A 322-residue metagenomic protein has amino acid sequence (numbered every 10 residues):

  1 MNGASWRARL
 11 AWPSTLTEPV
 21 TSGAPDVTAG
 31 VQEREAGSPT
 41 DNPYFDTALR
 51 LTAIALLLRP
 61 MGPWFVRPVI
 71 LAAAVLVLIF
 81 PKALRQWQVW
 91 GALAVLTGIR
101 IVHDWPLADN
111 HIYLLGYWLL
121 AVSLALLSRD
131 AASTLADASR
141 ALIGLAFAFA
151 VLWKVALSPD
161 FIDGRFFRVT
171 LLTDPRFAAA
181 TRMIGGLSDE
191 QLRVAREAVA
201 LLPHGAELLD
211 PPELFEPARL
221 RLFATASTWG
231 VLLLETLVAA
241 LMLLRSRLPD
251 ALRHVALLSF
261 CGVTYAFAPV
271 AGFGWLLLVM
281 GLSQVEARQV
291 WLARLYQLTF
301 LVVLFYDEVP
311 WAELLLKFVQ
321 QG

Functional and structural regions predicted by a protein language model:
W6, L10-P63, F318-Q321: N-terminal signal-anchor module of multipass membrane proteins
L49-R59, P63-T97, L120, A138-K154 (+2 more regions): Functionalized membrane-embedded alpha-helices
P60-P63, I101-I112, D130-A132, V263-G272: Membrane-interface helix caps and helix-loop-helix hairpins in membrane proteins
A121-L135: Cytosolic-side transmembrane helix boundary signature
A132-R140, R288-L298: Membrane-interfacial entry segments at the cytosolic side of transmembrane helices
A148-L233, L314-G322: Membrane-interfacial catalytic/cofactor-binding modules of polytopic membrane enzymes
A271-Y296, L304-V309: Hydrophobic alpha-helical segments
T299-G322: Transmembrane helical bundles and short interhelical boundary loops of multi-pass, membrane-embedded
